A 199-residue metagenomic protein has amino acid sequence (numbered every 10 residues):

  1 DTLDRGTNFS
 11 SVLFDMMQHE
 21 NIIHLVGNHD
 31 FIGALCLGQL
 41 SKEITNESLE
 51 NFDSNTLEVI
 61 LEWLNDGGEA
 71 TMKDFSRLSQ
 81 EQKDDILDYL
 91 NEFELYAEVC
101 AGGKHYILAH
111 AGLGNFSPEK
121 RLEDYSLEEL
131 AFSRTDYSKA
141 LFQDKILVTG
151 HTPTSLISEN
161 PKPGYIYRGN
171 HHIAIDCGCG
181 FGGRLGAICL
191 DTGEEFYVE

Functional and structural regions predicted by a protein language model:
T2-L3, H29, G112, G178: Anionic group-transfer/hydrolysis microenvironments
T2-L3, T45, V148: Intrinsic structural disorder
L3-S10, G180-G182: Short acidic, Gly/Ser-rich segments with clustered Asp/Glu that frequently serve as metal-coordination loops in enzyme
F9-L13, M17-A97: Active-site neighborhood of divalent metal-dependent phosphoester bond hydrolases
Q18-I23, Q143-D144, G193: Short glycine/proline-enriched coil/turn segments at helix->beta-strand junctions
G33-C36, G182-G186: Short, charged, surface-exposed secondary-structure boundary motifs
E62-A174, G178-G183, E194-Y197: Acidic, His/Gly-enriched loop-helix segments that form or flank divalent-metal centers in metallo-dependent hydrolases
